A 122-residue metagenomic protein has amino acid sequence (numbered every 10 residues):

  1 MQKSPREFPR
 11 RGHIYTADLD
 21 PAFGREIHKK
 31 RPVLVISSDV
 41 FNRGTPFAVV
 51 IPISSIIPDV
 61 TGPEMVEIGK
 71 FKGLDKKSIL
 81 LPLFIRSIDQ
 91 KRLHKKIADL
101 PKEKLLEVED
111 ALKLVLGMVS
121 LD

Functional and structural regions predicted by a protein language model:
M1-D122: Conserved functional hotspots at enzyme active or ligand-binding sites that engage polyanionic ligands
